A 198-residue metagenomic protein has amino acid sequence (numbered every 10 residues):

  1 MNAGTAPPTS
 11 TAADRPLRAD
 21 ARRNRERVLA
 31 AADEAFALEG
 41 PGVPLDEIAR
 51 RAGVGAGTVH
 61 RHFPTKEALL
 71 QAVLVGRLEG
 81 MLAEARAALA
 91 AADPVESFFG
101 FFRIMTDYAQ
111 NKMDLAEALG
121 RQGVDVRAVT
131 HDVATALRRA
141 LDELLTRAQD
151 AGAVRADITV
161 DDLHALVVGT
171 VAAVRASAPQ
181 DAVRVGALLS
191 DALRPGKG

Functional and structural regions predicted by a protein language model:
M1-A12, D107, R139, E143-V154 (+1 more regions): C-terminal peripheral helix-coil segments that are non-catalytic and often amphipathic
M1-R51, A68-Q71: Basic, helix-initiating cap at the start of DNA-binding domains
G40-P41, R61, R155: Helix-turn-helix/winged-helix DNA-binding modules
G53-F63: Short hydrophobic/aromatic patch on the recognition helix
Q71, V75, E79, R86 (+6 more regions): Conserved terminal C-lobe alpha helix of the protein kinase catalytic domain
A72, A83-N111, D125-V129: Hydrophobic alpha-helical connector segments
E117-V126: Short linear capping/connector segments at secondary-structure termini
